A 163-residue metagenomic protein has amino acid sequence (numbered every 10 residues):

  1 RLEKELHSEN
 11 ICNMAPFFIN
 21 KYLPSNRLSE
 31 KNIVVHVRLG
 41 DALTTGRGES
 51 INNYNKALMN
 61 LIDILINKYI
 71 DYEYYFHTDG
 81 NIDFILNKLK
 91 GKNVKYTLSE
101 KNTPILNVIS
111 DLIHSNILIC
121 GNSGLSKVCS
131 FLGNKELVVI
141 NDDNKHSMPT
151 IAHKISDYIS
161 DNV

Functional and structural regions predicted by a protein language model:
R1-K4, K101-P104, D161: Intrinsic-disorder/low-complexity, polar/charged segments
R1-K68: Secretory-pathway luminal glycosyltransferase catalytic domains
M14-F17, P24, D83, S115 (+1 more regions): A generic signature of intrinsically disordered, low-complexity regions enriched in glycine/proline and charged/polar
Y69-S156: Donor-binding and catalytic core of enzymes assembling or modifying cell-surface/extracellular glycoconjugates
I155-V163: Conserved histidine-centered catalytic loops in small-molecule metabolism enzymes
